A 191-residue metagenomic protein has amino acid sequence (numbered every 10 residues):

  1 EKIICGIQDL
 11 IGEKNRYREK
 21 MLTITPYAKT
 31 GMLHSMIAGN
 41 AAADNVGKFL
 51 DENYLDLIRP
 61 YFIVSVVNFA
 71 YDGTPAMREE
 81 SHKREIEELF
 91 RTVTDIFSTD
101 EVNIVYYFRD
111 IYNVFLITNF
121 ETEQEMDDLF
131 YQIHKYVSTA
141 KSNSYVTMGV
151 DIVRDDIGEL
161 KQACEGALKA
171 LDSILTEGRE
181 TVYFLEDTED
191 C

Functional and structural regions predicted by a protein language model:
K2-D128, R154-E159, C164-L175, E180-C191: Interdomain helical linkers/hinges and coiled-coil/dimerization scaffolds that transmit conformational signals
I96, I133-A140, A170: Conserved short hydrophobic interaction patches
I104-I111, K135-M148: Catalytic core regions of nucleotide second-messenger enzymes
V150-I152: Short Trp-Ser/Thr-centered turn/loop motifs at beta-strand boundaries
